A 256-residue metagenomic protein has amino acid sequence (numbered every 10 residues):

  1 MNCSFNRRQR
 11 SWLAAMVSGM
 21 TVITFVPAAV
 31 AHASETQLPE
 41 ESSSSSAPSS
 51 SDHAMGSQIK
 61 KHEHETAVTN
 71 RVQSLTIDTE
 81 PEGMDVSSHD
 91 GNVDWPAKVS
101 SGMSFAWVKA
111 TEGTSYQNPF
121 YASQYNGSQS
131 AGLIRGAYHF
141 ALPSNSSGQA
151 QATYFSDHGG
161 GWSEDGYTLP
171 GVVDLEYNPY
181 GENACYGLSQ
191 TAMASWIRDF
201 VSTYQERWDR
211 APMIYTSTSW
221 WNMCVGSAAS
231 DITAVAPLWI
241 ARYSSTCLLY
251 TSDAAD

Functional and structural regions predicted by a protein language model:
M1-R7: N-terminal secretory signal peptides that target proteins for export/translocation
R10-M20: Sec-dependent N-terminal signal peptides
V26-Q37: Sec-dependent signal peptide cleavage junction
L38-E112: Boundary/entry segment of secreted carbohydrate-active catalytic domains
T76-A97, V108-D199, E206: Substrate-binding cleft of extracellular glycoside hydrolase catalytic domains
L169-L248: Catalytic domains of cell-wall/extracellular-matrix polysaccharide-remodeling enzymes, centered on de-N-acetylation
Y250-D256: Conserved small/polar residues in nucleotide/adenosyl-binding loops
